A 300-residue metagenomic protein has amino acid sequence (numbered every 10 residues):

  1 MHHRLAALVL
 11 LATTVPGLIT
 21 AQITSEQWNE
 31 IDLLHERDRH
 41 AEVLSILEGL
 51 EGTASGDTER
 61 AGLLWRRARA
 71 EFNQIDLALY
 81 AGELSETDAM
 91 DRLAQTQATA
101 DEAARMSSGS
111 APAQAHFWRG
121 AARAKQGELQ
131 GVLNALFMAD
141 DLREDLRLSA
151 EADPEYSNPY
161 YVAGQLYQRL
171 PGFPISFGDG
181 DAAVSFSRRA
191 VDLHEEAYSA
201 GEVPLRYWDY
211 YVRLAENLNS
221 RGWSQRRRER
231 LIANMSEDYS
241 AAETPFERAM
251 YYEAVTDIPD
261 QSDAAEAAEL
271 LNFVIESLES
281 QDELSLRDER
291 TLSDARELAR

Functional and structural regions predicted by a protein language model:
M1-R4: Positively charged n-region of N-terminal signal peptides that target proteins for export
A6-G17: Bacterial N-terminal signal peptides
L18-E83: N-terminal leader/linker segments that initiate helical-solenoid repeat arrays
T24, A61, A113-Q114, S157-N158 (+1 more regions): Helix-start (N-cap) detector for alpha-helical repeat units in TPR-like alpha-solenoids, especially tetratricopeptide
L34, E42-S45, R69-A111, W118-L148 (+3 more regions): Short coil/linker segments at helix-helix boundaries
E51-G56, A200, Y239, S280: Solenoid-like repeat scaffolds
S157-V162, E202-N219, D288-A295: Amphipathic alpha-helical protein-interaction segments enriched in hydrophobic
